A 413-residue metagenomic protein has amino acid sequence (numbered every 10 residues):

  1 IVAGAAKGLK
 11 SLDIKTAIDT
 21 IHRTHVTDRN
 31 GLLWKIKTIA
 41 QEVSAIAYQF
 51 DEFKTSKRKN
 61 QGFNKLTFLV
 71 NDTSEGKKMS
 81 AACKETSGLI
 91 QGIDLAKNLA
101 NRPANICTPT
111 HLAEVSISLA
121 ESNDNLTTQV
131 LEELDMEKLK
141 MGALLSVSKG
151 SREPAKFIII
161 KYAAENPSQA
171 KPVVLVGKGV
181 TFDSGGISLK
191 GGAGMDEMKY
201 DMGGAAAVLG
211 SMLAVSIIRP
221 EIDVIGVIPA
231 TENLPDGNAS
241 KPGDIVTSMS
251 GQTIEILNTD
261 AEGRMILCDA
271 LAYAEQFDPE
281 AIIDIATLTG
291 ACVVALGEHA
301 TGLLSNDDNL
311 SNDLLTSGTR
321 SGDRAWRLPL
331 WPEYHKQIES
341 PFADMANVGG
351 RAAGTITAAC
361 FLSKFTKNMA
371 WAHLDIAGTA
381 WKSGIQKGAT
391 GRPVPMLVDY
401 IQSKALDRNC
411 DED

Functional and structural regions predicted by a protein language model:
I1-G179: Short amphipathic alpha-helical segment within the helicase RecA-like ATPase core that mediates nucleic-acid
L112-D413: A generic structural signal for tightly packed, nonpolar segments enriched in small/aliphatic residues
